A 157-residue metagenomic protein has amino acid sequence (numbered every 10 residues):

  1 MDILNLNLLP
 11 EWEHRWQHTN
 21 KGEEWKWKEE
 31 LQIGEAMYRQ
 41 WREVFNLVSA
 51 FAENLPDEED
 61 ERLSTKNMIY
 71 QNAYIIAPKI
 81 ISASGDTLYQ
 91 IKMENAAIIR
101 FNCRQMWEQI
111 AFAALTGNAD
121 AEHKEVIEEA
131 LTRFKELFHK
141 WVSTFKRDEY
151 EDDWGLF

Functional and structural regions predicted by a protein language model:
M1-F157: Amphipathic alpha-helical assembly/interaction segments
